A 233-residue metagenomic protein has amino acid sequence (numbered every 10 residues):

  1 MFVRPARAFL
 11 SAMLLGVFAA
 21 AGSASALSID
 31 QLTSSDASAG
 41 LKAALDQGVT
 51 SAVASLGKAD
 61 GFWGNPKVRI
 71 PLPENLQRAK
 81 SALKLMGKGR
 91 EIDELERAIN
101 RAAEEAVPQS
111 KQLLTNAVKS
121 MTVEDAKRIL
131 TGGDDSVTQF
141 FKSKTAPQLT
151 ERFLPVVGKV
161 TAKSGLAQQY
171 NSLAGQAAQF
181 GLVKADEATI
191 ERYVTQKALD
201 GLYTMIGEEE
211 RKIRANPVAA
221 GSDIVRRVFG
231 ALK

Functional and structural regions predicted by a protein language model:
M1-P5: N-terminal secretory signal peptides that target proteins for export/translocation
S11-A20: Bacterial N-terminal signal peptides
A20-A26: Sec/Tat signal peptide C-region and signal peptidase I cleavage site
L27-A98: N-terminal Sec/ER secretory leader and immediately downstream segment of secreted/extracellular precursors
A52, T122, P217: Residue-level signature of catalytic and energy-coupling elements of molecular machines, predominantly ATP/GTP-dependent
G89-V160: Mid-length scaffold segments of soluble, non-membrane domains
V156-L202: An amphipathic alpha-helical core segment
A198-K233: A cross-kingdom marker for long, charged
